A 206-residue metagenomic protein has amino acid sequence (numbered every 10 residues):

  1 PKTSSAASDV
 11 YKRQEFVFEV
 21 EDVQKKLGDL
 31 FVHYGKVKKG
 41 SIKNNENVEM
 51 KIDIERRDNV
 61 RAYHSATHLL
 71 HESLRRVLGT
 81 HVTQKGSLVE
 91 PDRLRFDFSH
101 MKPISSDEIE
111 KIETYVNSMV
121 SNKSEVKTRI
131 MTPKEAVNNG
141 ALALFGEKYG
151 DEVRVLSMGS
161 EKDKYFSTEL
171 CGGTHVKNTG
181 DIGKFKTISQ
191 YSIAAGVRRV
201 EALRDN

Functional and structural regions predicted by a protein language model:
P1-A7, Y11: Single conserved hydrophobic/aromatic residue that forms the stacking wall/gate of nucleotide- or nucleobase-binding
V10-Y11, V48-I52, V155, R198-L203: Generic detector of short, aliphatic-rich beta-strand segments that form the cores of beta-sheets in diverse domain
K12-R13, C171: Structural motif
R13-S118, N122-S124, N206: Conserved catalytic alpha/beta cores of large enzymes that bind or transform nucleotide phosphates and polynucleotides
V48, H81, P91-I193: Non-catalytic interaction/regulatory segments
S99, Y191-N206: Short, exposed interaction patches on small structured surface elements
